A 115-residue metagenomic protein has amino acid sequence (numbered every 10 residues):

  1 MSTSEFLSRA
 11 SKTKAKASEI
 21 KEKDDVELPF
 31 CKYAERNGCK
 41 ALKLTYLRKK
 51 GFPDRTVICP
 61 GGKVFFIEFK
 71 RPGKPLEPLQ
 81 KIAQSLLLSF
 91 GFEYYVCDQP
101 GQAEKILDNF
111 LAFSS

Functional and structural regions predicted by a protein language model:
M1-S115: Catalytic phosphate/metal-binding cores of nucleic-acid and nucleotide-processing enzymes, i.e., regions that mediate
